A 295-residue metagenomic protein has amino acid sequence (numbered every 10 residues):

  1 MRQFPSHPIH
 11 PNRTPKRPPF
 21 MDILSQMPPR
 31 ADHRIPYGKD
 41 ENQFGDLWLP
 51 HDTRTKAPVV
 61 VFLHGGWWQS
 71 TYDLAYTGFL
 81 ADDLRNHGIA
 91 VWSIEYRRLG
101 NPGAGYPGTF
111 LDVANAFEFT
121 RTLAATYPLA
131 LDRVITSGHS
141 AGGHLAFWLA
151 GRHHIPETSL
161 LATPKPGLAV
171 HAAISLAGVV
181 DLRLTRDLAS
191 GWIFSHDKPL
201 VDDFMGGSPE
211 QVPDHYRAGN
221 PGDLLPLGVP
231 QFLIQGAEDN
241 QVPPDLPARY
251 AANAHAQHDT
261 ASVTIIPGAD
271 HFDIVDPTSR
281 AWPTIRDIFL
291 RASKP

Functional and structural regions predicted by a protein language model:
F4-T55: N-terminal cap/lid segment of alpha/beta-hydrolase-fold proteins
L24, R30, D40, L184-D223: Mobile cap/lid helix-loop segments that gate and shape the active-site cleft of serine hydrolases
D52-T55, V60-D83: Short, surface-exposed "cap/lid" segments of acyl-processing enzymes
Y72-A81, W92-R133: Catalytic nucleophile-loop/oxyanion-hole region of alpha/beta-hydrolase and closely related hydrolase-like folds
E118-L188: Primarily recognizes the serine-hydrolase "nucleophile elbow" in alpha/beta-hydrolase and SGNH/GDSL folds
L227, L233-Q235, D239: Short beta-strand/loop motif that positions the catalytic acidic residue of the alpha/beta-hydrolase fold
N240-R249: Conserved alpha/beta-hydrolase "acid-adjacent" motif
A269-S279: Catalytic histidine-centered segment of alpha/beta-hydrolase-like enzymes
